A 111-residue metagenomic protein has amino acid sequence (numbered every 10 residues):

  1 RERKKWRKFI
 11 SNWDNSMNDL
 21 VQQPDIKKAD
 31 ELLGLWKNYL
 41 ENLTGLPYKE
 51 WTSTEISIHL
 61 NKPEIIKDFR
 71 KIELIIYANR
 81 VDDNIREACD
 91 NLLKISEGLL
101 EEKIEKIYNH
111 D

Functional and structural regions predicted by a protein language model:
R1-D14: Transmembrane-cytosolic junction motif
N15-D111: Membrane-proximal, non-transmembrane interaction modules that couple membrane proteins to downstream assemblies
